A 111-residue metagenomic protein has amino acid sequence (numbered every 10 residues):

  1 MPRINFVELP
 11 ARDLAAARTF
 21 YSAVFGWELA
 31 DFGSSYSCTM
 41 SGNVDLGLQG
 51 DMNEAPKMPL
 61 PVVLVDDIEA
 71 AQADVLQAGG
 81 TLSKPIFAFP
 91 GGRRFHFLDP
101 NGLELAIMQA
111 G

Functional and structural regions predicted by a protein language model:
M1-R18, P59-V63, G111: N-terminal beta-strand motif that seeds the catalytic metal site of vicinal oxygen chelate
M1-R3, N53-M58, A88-F89: Short glycine-enriched loop/turn motifs at secondary-structure junctions
N5, S37, P59, R93-F95: Short beta-strand micro-motifs in enzyme catalytic cores
L9, A73, Q77-G111: Vicinal oxygen chelate
Y21: Catalytic core of tubulin tyrosine ligase-like
F25-D31, T81-I86: Short secondary-structure junctions
W27-M58, E104-Q109: Conserved short beta-strand elements that form part of the metal-binding/catalytic scaffold of enzyme active sites
G47, V65, D74: Residue-level hotspots at or immediately adjacent to binding/recognition sites across diverse folds
